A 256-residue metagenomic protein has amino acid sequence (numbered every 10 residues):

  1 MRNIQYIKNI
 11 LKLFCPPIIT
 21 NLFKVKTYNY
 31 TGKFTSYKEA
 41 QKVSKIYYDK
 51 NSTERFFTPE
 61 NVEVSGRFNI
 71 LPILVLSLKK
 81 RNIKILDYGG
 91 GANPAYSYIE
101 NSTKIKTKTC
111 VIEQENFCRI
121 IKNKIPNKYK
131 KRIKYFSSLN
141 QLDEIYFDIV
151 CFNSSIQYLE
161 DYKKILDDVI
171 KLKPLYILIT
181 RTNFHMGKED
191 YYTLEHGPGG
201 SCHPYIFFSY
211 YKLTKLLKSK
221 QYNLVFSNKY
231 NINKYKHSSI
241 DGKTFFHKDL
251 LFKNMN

Functional and structural regions predicted by a protein language model:
M1-S44: Membrane-proximal basic amphipathic "stem/tether" segments
F34-K79: Class I SAM-dependent methyltransferase Rossmann-like catalytic core, especially the SAM/SAH-binding loop
G90-R132: Class I SAM-dependent methyltransferase SAM/SAH-binding core
D148-Y162: A short SAM/SAH-binding and catalytic strip from SAM-dependent methyltransferases
Y158-L172: A short, conserved alpha-helix within the catalytic core of class I
K173-G187: Conserved beta-strand signature within the Rossmann-like core of class I S-adenosyl-L-methionine
F184-P204: Short, glycine-/aromatic-enriched active-site segment of Class I SAM-dependent methyltransferases
H203-N228: Short alpha-helix
